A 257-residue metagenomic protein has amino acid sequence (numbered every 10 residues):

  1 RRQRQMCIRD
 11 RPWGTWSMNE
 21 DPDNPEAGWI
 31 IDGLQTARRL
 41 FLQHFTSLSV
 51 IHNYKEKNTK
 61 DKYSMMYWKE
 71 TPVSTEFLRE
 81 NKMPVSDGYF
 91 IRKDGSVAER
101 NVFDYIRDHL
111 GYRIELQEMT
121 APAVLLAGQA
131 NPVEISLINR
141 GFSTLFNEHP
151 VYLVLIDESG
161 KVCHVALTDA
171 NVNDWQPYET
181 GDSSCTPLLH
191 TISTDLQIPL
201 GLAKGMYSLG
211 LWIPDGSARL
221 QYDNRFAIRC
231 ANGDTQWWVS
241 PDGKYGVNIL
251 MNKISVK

Functional and structural regions predicted by a protein language model:
Q3-I8: Short, small-residue-biased leader/transition segments that mark boundaries at the very start of proteins
R9-N24, G28, G33, R39 (+1 more regions): Long, charge-rich alpha-helical interaction segments
R9-P12, P25, S64, N171 (+1 more regions): Acidic, low-complexity intrinsically disordered regions
W13-W16, W29, W68, W175 (+2 more regions): A residue-identity detector for tryptophan
W16-N19, D32, T71, Y178 (+2 more regions): Enriched - but not universal
E26-G28, R92-S96, N131-E134: A short linear-motif detector with a strong N-terminal bias
L40-A121: Catalytic cores of secreted or luminal carbohydrate-active enzymes
R100-K257: Extracellular/luminal regions of secreted and cell-surface proteins that mediate adhesion/ECM remodeling
